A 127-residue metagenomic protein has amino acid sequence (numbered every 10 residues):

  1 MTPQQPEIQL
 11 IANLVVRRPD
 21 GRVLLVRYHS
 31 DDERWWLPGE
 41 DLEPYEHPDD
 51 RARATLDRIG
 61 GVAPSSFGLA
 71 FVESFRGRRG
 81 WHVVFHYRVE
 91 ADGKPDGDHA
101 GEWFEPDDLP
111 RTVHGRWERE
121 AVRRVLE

Functional and structural regions predicted by a protein language model:
M1-V23, D41, V72, R88: Conserved N-terminal beta-strand and adjoining loop/helix that marks the start of the Nudix/MutT-like hydrolase domain
E7-Q9, R18, R79-H82, D96-D98 (+1 more regions): A generic fold-level signal
D20, H29-S30, E73, G93: Short, flexible active-site-adjacent loop segments at beta-strand->alpha-helix junctions, enriched in small/polar
R22-I59: Conserved Nudix-box catalytic region and its N-terminal flanking loop in Nudix hydrolases and closely related
E33, R88, P95-E127: NUDIX/MutT-family hydrolases
E40, A54, F67, F104-D107: Structural detector for helix-capping/boundary residues
L42-E43, S74-R76, L109: Short histidine/acidic/glycine/proline-rich micro-motifs that form metal- and phosphate-coordinating active-site loops
D57, G61-G93: Active-site segment of metal-dependent pyrophosphate-handling enzymes, primarily the Nudix hydrolase catalytic core
